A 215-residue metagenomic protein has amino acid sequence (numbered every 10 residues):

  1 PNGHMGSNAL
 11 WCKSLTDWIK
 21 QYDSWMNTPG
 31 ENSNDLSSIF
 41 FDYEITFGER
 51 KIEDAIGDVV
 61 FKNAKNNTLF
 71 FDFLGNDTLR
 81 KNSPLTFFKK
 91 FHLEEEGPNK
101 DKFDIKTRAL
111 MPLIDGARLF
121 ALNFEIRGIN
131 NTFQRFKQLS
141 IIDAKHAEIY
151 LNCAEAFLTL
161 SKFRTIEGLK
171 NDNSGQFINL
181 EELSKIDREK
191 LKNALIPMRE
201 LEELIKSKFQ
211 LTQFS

Functional and structural regions predicted by a protein language model:
P1-S215: A nucleotide- and high-energy phosphate-metabolite-utilizing enzyme signature
